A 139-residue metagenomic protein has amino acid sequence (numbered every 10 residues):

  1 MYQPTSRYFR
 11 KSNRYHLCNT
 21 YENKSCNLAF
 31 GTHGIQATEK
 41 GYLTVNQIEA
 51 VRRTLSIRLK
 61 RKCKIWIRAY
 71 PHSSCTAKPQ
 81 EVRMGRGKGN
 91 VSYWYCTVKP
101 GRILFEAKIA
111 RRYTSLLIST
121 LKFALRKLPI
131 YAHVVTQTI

Functional and structural regions predicted by a protein language model:
M1-I139: Ribosome-associated RNA-binding proteins
